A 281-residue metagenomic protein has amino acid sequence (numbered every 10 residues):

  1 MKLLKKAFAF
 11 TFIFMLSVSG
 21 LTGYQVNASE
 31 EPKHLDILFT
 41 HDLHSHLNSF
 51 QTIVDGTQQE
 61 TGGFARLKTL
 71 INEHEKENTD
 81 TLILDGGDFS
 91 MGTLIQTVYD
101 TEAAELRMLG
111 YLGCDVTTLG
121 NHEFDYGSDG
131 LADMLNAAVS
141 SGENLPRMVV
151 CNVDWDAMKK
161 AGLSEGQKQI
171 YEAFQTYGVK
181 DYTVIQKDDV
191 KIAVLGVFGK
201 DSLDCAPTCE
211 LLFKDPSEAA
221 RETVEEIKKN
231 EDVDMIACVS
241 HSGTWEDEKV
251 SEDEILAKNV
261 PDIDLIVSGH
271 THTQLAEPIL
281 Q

Functional and structural regions predicted by a protein language model:
L3-V26: Sec-dependent N-terminal signal peptides of Gram-positive bacterial secreted proteins and lipoproteins
N27-Q281: Acidic, metal/ion-coordinating pockets
